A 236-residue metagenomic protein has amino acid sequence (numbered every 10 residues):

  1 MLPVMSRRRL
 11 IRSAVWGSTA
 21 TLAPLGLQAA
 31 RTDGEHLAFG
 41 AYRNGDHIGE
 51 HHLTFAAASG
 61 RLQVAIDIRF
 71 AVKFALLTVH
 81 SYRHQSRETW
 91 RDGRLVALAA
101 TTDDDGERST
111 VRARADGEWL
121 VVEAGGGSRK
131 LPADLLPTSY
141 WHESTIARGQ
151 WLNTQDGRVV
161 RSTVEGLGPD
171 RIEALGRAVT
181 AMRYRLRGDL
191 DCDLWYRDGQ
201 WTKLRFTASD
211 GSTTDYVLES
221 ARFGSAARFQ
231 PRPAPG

Functional and structural regions predicted by a protein language model:
M1-S18: N-terminal secretory signal peptides and thylakoid transit peptides that target proteins across membranes
V4-M5, L22-G40: C-terminal segment of N-terminal export signals and the immediately downstream linker at the start of the mature
L10, Y42-G45, H52-F55, L77-V79 (+3 more regions): Short low-complexity stretches enriched in small and charged residues
T32-G34, V96-R187, D191, R205 (+2 more regions): Solvent-exposed helix/loop surface patches that form functional interfaces
E35-L37, A41-A115, L204-F206: N-terminal mature ectodomain segment of secretory-pathway/periplasmic proteins
G45, F55, R61-D67, A71 (+3 more regions): Gly/Pro-enriched, hydrophobic low-complexity segments that function as extracytoplasmic propeptides/linkers
